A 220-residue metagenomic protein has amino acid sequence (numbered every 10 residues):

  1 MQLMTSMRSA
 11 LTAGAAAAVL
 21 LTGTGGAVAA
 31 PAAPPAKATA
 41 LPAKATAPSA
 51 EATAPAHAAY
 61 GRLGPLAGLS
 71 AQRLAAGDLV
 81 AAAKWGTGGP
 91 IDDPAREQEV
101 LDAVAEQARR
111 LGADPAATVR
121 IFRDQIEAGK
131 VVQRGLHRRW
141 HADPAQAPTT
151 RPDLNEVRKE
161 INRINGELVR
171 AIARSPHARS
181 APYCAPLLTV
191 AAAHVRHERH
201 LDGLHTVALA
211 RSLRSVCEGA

Functional and structural regions predicted by a protein language model:
M1-A33, A40: Secretory targeting and sorting signals
Q2-S9, A178-A220: Glycine-rich, aromatic-bearing surface loops/beta-hairpins
A38, A45, S49-D92: Immediate post-signal-peptide N-terminus of mature secreted/exported proteins
A56, R62-A67, W85-P94, E106-L111 (+1 more regions): Second-shell loop/turn segments in exported
L63-S70, L74-G77, A81, E97-L101 (+4 more regions): Extracytoplasmic/secreted envelope proteins and their assembly/folding machinery, especially bacterial periplasmic
A83-G88, L136-R139, D143, S175 (+1 more regions): Secondary-structure edge/capping motif, primarily at the C-terminal ends of alpha-helices and the immediately following
R110-Q146: Mid-length scaffold segments of soluble, non-membrane domains
P144-L201: Mature, soluble, non-transmembrane domains
